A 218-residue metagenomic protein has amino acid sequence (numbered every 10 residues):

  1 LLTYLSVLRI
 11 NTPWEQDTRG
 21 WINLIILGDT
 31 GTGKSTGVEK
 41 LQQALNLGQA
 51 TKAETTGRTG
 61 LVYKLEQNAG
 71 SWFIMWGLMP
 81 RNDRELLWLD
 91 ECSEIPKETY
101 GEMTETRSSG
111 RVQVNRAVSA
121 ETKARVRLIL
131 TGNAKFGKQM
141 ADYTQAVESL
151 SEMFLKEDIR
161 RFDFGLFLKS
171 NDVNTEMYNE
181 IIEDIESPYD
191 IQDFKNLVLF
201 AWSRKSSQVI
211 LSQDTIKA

Functional and structural regions predicted by a protein language model:
L1-W202: Conserved ASCE/P-loop NTPase catalytic core
I95, L211-S212: Alpha-helical hairpin
F167-N171, Q213, K217-A218: Conserved NTP phosphate-binding and transfer environment spanning the P-loop NTPase/kinase superfamily
S203-L211, A218: C-terminal helical "lid" subdomain and adjoining coupling/linker elements of P-loop NTPases
